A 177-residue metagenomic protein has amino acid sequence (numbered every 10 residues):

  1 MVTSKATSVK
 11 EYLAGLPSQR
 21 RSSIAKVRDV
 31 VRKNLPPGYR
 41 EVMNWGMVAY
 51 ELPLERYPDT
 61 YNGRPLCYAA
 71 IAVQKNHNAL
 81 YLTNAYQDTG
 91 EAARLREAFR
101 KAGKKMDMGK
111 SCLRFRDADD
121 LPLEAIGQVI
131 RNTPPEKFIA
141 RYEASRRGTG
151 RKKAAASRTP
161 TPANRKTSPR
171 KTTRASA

Functional and structural regions predicted by a protein language model:
M1-A177: Charge-dense, helix-prone N-terminal extensions
